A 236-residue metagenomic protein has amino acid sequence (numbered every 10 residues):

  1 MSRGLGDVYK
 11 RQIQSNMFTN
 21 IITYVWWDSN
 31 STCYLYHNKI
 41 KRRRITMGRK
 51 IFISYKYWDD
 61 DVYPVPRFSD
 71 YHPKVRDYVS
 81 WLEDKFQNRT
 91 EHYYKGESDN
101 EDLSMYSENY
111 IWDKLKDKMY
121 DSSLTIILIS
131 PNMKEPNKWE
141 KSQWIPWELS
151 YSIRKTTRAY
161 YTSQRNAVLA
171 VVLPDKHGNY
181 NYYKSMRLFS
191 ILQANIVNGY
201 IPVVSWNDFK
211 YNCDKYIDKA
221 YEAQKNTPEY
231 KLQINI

Functional and structural regions predicted by a protein language model:
M1-Q12: Single conserved hydrophobic/aromatic residue that forms the stacking wall/gate of nucleotide- or nucleobase-binding
G6, S123, S130: Conserved acidic residues
S15-L124, Y221, K225-I236: Conserved N-terminal substructure of TIR/SEFIR domains
T23-Y24, R49-K50, Y57-Y63, V172-I236: C-terminal interaction surface of TIR/SEFIR-family domains
D60-P73, E135-I145, N181-Y183: Short, flexible/disordered intra-domain loops and linkers
R89-E91, K155-Q164: Alpha-helix termini
P131-N132, T162-N179: Short beta-alpha junction loops
N132-R158: Conserved TIR/SEFIR loop-to-helix hotspot centered on a Trp-containing motif with a nearby acidic residue
